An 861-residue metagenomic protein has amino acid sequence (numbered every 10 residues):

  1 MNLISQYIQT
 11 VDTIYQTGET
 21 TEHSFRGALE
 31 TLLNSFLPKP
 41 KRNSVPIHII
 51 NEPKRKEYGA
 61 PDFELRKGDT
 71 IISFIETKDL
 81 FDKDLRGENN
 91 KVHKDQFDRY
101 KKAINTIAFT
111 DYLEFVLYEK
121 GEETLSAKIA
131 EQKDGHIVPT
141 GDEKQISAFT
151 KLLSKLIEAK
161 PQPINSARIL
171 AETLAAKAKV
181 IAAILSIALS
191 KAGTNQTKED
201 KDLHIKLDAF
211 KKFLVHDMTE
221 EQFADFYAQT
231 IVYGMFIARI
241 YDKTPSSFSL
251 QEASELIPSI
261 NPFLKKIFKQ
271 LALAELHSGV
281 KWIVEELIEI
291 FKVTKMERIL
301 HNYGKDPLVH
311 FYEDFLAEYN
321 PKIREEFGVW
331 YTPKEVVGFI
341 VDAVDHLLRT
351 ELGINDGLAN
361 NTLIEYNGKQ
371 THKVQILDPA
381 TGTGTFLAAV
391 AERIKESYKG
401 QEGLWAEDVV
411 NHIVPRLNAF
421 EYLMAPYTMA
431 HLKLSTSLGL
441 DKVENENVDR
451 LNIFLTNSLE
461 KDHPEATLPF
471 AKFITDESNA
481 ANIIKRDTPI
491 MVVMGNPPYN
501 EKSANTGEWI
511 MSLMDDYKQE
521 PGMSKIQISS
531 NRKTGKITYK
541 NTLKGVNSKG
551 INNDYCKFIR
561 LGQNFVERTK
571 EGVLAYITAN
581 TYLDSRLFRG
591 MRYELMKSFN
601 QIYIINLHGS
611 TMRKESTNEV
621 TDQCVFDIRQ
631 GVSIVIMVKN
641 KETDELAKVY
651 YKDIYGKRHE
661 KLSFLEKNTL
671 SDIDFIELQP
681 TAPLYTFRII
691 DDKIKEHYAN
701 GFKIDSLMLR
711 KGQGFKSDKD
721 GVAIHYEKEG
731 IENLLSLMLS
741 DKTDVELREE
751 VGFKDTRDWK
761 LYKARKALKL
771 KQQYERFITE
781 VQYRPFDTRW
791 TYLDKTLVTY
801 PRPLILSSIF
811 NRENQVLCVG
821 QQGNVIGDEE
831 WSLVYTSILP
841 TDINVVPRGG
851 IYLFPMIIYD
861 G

Functional and structural regions predicted by a protein language model:
M1-N43, I49-E52, G234: Charged, often low-complexity linker/regulatory segments
N2-D12, K67-I71, K78-F226, T230 (+4 more regions): Short, basic/polar, glycine-containing "phosphate-handling" surface segments that engage DNA
T10-G18, L214-Q222, K265-A274, F291-R298 (+17 more regions): Glycine- and acidic
E30-S35, V92-D111, K433-L438, N552-F565: Metal-dependent nuclease catalytic cores in nucleic-acid-processing enzymes, especially RNase H-like/related
K41-D69: Active-site metal-binding core of divalent-cation-utilizing nuclease and nuclease-like domains
I50, I299, Y303, P307 (+3 more regions): SAM-dependent methyltransferase catalytic region
Y233-N320: Long recognition/docking surfaces used for binding and targeting
A504-W509, G545, N564-G861: Sequence-level detector for compositionally biased, low-complexity segments
